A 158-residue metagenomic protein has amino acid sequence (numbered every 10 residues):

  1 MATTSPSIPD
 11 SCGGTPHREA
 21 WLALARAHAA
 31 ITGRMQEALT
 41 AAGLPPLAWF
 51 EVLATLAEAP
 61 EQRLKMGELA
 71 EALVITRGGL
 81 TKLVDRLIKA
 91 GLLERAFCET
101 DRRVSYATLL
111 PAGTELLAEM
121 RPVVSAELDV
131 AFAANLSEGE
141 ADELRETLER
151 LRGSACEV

Functional and structural regions predicted by a protein language model:
M1-G43, D142, V158: N-terminal leader segment of winged-helix/HTH proteins
T3-S7, D85-E146: Charged, amphipathic alpha-helical coiled-coil/dimerization segments
E19, A23, E51-T55, E115: Pre-recognition alpha-helix immediately N-terminal to the DNA-recognition helix within helix-turn-helix or winged-helix
R26, A30, R34, A72 (+3 more regions): Alpha-helical structural segments
G33-T76: N-terminal helix-turn-helix DNA-binding core of bacterial DNA-binding proteins
M66, V84-D85: Short, hydrophobic-biased segments on the C-terminal half of alpha helices that form "recognition helices"
A141-V158: Exposed, interaction-prone assembly regions rather than primary DNA-binding/catalytic cores
